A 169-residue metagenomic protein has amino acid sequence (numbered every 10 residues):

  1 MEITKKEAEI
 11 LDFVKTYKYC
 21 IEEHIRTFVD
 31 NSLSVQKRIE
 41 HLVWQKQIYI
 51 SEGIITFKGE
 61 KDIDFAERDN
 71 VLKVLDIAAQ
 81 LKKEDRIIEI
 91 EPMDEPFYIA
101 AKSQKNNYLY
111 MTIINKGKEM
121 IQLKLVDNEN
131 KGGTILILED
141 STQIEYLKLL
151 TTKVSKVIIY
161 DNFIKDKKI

Functional and structural regions predicted by a protein language model:
M1-F65: Nuclease-adjacent, charged terminal/linker segments that flank catalytic cores
I3, K102-S103, D127: Generic structural signal for beta-strand residues in well-ordered domains
T4, T16, T27, T56 (+5 more regions): Residue-identity detector for threonine
F13-V14, I48-L123: Nucleic-acid-binding surface
V29-S32, K105-N106, E129-G133: Short glycine/proline-enriched coil/turn segments at helix->beta-strand junctions
I39-V43, I77-D85, E129: Hydrophobic, Leu/Ile/Phe/Ala-enriched alpha-helical segments that form helix-helix packing faces
L109-K165: Catalytic cores of nucleic-acid endonucleases
I169: Short, surface-exposed amphipathic charged segments that create phosphate/polyanion-binding patches used for binding
